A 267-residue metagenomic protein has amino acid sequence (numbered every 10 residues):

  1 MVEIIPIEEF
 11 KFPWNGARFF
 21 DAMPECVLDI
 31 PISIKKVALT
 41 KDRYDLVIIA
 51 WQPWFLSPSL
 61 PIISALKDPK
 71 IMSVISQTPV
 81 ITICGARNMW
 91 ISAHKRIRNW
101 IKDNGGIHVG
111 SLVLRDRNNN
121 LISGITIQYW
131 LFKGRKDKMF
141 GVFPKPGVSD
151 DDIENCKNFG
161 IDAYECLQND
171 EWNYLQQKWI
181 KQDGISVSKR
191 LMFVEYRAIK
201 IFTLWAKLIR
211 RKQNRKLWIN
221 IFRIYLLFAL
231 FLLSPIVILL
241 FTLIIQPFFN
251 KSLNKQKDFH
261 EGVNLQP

Functional and structural regions predicted by a protein language model:
M1-W51, L56-P61, K67, I71-S76 (+3 more regions): N-terminal beta1-alpha1-beta2 submodule of the flavodoxin-like/Rossmannoid cofactor-binding fold
A22-C26, N99-I107, I127-M139: A polyampholytic, Gly/Pro-enriched intrinsically disordered region
W51, C84-R87, P146-G147: Second-shell loop/turn segments in exported
P61, S92, R96, N155-N158: Extracytoplasmic/secreted proteins, especially bacterial periplasmic and envelope-associated proteins
I63-K67, I97-W100: Glycine-rich, phosphate-binding/catalytic loops in enzymes
P69, I101-H108, G160-L167: Short, well-ordered alpha-helical segments in soluble proteins
P79-I122: Short, glycine-/small-residue-rich phosphate/pyrophosphate-handling segment
N120-V194, A198: Glycine-rich phosphate/pyrophosphate-binding loop and the adjoining helix
